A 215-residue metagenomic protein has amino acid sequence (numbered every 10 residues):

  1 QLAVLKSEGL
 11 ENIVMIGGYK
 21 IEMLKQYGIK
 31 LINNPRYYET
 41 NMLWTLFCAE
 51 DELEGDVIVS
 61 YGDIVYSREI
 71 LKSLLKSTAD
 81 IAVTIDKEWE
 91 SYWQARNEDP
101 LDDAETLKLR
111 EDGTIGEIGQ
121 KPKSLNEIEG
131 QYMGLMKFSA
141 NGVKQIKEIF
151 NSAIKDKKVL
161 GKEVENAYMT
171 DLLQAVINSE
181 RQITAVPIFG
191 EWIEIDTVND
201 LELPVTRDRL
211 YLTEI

Functional and structural regions predicted by a protein language model:
Q1-V57, E163: Conserved N-terminal catalytic core of the sugar/cofactor nucleotidyltransferase
N12, K30, T114, Q182-T184: Conserved beta-strand segments of alpha/beta enzyme cores
V14-M15, V59, V83-T84, A185: Structural beta-sheet core signal
Y19, I64-V65, E69, N141 (+1 more regions): Alpha-helix/helix-capping structural signal
Q26-Y27, R68-I149, A153: Conserved core of the sugar-phosphate nucleotidyltransferase
M42-L43, I64, N166-D171: Conserved glycosyltransferase catalytic-site signature
D56-V65: Short beta-strand-to-loop acidic/aromatic patch adjacent to the donor-nucleotide binding site
I118, L125-I215: Conserved alpha/beta core of the MobA/IspD/sugar-nucleotide pyrophosphorylase nucleotidyltransferase superfamily
